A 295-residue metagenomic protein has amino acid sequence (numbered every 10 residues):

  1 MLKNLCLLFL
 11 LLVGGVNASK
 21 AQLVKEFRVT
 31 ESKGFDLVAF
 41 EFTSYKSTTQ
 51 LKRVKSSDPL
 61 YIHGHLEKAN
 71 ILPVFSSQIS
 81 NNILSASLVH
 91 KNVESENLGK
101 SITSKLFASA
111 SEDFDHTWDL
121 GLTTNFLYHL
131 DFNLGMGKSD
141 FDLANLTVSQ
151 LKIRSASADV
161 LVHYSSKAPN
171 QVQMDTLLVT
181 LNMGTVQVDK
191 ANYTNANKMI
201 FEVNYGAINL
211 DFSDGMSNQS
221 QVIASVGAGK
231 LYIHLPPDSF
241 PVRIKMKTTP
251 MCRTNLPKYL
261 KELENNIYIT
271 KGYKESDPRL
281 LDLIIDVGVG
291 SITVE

Functional and structural regions predicted by a protein language model:
M1-K25: Bacterial Sec-dependent N-terminal signal peptides
L23-K33, K55, Y61-S76, I83 (+4 more regions): Short, surface-exposed interaction patches in beta-rich subdomains that mediate adhesion/assembly near membranes
T30-K55: N-terminal targeting signals for Sec/Tat export/insertion, comprising classic cleavable signal peptides
S32, S80-N82, A110-E112, L122: Alpha-helical transmembrane segments and their helix-helix packing motifs
L37, Y61, H129, Q150 (+1 more regions): Exposed beta-strand and adjacent loop surfaces of beta-rich binding modules that mediate intermolecular recognition
A39-E41, H129-N133, K152-R154, D282-D286: Soluble periplasmic/extracytoplasmic beta-strand elements of cell-envelope proteins
S95-G121: Extended Gly/Ser/Thr-rich low-complexity repeat segments, especially those forming or decorating extracellular
T124-N125, D131-V172: Right-handed parallel beta-helix
